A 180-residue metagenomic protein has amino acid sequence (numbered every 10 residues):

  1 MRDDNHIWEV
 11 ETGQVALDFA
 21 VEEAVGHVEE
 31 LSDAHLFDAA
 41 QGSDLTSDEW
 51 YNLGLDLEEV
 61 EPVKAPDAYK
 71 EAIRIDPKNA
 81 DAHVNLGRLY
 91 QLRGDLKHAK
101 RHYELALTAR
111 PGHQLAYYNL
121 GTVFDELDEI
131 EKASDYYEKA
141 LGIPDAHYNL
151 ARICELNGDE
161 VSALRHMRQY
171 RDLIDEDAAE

Functional and structural regions predicted by a protein language model:
M1-T46: Long, contiguous interaction/recruitment modules in multidomain scaffold/adaptor proteins
S43, G54, G142, R152: Generic anion/oxyanion-binding catalytic loop in active/binding sites
D44-D81, L92: Alpha-helical segment of the N-proximal tetratricopeptide repeat
E58-E71, L92-T108, G112, D125-P144 (+1 more regions): Structural signature of tandem alpha-helical TPR/SEL1-like repeats, specifically the intra-repeat loop/turn
Y148-E160, D177-E180: TPR/TPR-like alpha-solenoid helical repeat scaffolds
